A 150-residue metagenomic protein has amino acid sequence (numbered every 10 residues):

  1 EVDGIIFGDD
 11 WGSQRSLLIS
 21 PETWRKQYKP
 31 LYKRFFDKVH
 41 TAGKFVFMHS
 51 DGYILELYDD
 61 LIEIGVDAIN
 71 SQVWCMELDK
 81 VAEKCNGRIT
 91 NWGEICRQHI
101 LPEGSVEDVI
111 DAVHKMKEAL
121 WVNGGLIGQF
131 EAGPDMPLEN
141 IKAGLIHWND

Functional and structural regions predicted by a protein language model:
E1-D150: Active-site loop segments of alpha/beta catalytic cores
